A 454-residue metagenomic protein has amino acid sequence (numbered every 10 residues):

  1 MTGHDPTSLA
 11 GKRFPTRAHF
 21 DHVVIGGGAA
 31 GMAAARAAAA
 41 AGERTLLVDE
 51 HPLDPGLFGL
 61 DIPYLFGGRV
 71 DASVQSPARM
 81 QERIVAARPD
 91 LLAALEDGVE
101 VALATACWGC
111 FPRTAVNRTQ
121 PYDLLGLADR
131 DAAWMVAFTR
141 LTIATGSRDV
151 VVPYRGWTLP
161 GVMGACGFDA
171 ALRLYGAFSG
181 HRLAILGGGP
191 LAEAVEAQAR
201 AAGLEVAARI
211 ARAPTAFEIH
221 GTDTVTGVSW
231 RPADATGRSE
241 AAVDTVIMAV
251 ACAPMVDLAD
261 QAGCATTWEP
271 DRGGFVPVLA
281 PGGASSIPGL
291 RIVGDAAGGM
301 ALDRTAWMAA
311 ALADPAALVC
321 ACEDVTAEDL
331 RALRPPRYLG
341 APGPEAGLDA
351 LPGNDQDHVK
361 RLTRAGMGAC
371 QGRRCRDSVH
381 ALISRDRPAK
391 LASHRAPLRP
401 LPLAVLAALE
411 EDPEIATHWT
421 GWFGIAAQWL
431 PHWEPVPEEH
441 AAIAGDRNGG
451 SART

Functional and structural regions predicted by a protein language model:
T2-A369, R373-F423, A427, E434-P435 (+1 more regions): Residues forming the flavin
